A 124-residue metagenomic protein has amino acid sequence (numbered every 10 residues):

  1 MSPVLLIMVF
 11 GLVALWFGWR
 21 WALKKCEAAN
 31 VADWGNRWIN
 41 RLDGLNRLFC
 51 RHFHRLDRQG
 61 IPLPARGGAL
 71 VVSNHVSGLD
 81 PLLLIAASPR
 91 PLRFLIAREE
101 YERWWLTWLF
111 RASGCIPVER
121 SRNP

Functional and structural regions predicted by a protein language model:
M1-V9: Feature marks short, highly hydrophobic, charge-poor N-terminal signal-anchor/signal peptide-like helices that anchor
L12-L23: Alpha-helical transmembrane segments
R20-W21, G35, P81-L82: Short, flexible segments with low predicted structural confidence
L23-G68, W108-L109: N-terminal signal-anchor transmembrane helix
L56-P124: Soluble catalytic domains of membrane acyltransferases
